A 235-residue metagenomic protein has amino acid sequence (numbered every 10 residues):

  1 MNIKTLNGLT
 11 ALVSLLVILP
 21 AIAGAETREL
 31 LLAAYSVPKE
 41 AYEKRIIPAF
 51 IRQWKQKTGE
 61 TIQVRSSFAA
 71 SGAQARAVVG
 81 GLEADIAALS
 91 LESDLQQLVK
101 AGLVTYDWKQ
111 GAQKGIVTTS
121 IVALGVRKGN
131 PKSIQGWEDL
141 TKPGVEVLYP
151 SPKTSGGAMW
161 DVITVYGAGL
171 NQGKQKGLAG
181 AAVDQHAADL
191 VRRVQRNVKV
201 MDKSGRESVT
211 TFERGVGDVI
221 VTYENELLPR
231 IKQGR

Functional and structural regions predicted by a protein language model:
M1-A11: Bacterial N-terminal signal peptides that target proteins for export
L9-P20: Bacterial N-terminal signal peptides
A11, S90, V117-I121: Short, solvent-exposed loop/turn segments at the edges of secondary structure
E26-A101, K109-G111, Y223: Early extracytoplasmic/lumenal segment of secretory-pathway proteins
A34, P38, Y42-I46, A70 (+9 more regions): Stable alpha-helical elements in mature extracytoplasmic
G81-A87, G144-E146, R214-T222: Alpha-to-beta junction loops
V99-Q172: A conserved helix-loop-strand patch within extracytoplasmic ligand-binding domains of the periplasmic binding
G173-R235: Ligand-binding pocket segment of bilobal, Venus flytrap-like solute-binding proteins
